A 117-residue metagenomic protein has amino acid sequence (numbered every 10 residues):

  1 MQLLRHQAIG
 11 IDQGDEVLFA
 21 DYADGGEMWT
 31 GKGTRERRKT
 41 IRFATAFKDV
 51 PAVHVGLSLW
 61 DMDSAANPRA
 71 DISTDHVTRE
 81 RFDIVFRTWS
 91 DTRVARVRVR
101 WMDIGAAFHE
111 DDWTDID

Functional and structural regions predicted by a protein language model:
M1-D49, W60-D63, V77-D117: Extracellular receptor-binding modules and their adjoining Ser/Thr/Gly/Asp/Asn-rich linkers
V50-V55: Short, hydrophobic/aromatic beta-strand segments
A66-V77: Glycan-recognition/cleft segments
